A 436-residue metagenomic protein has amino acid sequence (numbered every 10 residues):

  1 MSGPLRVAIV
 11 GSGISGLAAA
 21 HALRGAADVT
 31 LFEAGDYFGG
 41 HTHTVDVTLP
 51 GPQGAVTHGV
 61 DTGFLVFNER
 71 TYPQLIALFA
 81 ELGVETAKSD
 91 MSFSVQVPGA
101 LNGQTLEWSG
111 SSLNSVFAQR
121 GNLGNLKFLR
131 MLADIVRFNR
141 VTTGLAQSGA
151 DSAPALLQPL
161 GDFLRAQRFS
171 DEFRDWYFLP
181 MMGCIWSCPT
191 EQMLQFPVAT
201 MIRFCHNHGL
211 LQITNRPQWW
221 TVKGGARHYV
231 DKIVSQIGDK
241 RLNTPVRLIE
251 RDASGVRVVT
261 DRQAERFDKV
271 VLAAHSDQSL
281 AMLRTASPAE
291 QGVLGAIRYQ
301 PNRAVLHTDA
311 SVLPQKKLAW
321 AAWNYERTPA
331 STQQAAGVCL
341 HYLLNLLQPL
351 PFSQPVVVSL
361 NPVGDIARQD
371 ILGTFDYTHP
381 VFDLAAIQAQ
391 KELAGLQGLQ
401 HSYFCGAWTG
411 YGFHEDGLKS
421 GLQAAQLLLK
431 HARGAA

Functional and structural regions predicted by a protein language model:
L5-L31: N-terminal Rossmann-like FAD-binding beta1-loop-alpha1 element of flavoenzymes
S15, Y37, D277: Conserved Rossmann-like nucleotide-cofactor binding loop
R24-T48: Glycine-rich FAD pyrophosphate-binding loop
H41-T44, P50-S89: Conserved FAD-binding subdomain of flavin-dependent enzymes
E69-Q195: Mobile amphipathic helical/loop "lid" adjacent to a hydrophobic cofactor/ligand pocket
S109-S111, Q334-A436: Conserved flavin/dinucleotide-binding core of flavoenzymes
R203-D261: Helical element adjacent to the flavin cofactor pocket in flavoenzyme catalytic cores
P245-H379: Mid-domain catalytic core of redox enzymes that form a hydrophobic substrate pocket/lid adjacent to a catalytic redox
